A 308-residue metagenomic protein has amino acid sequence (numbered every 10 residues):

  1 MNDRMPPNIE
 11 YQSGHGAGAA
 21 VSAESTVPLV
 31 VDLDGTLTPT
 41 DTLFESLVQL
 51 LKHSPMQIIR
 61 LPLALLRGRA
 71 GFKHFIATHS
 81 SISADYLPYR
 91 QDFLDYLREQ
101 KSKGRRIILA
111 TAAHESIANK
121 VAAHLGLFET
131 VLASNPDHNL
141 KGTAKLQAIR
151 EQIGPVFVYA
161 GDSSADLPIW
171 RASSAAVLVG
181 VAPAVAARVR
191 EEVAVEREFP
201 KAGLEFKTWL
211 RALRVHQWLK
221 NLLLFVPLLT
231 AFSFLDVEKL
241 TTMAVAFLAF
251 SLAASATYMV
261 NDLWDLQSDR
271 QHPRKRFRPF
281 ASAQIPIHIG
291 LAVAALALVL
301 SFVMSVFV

Functional and structural regions predicted by a protein language model:
N2-A23, A84-F234: C-terminal cap/substrate-recognition subdomain and adjoining C-terminal extension of metal-dependent phosphatase-like
E10-A77: Active-site neighborhood of HAD-like aspartate-dependent phosphohydrolases
V27-L29, F157, T257: The start of beta-strands in P-loop NTPase/AAA+ ATPase cores
F44, L219-L223, E238-A249, I289-V293 (+1 more regions): Alpha-helical transmembrane segments of integral membrane proteins
V48-L51, L229-S233, L300-V308: Hydrophobic alpha-helical transmembrane segments
I58-I59, Q271-V308: Multi-pass membrane catalytic core of lipid/isoprenoid biosynthesis enzymes
A160, A253-P279: Acidic (Asp/Glu-rich) catalytic motifs at the cytosolic membrane interface
V226, D236-W264: Membrane-embedded alpha-helical segments that form the functional core of polytopic membrane enzymes, especially those
